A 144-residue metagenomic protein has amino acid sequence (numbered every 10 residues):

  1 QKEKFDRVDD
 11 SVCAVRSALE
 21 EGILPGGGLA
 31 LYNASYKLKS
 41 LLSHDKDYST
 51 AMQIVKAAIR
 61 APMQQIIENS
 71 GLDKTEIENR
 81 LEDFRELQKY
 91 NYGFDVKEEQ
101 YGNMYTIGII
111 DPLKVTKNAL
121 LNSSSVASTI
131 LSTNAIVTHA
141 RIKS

Functional and structural regions predicted by a protein language model:
Q1-S144: Extended, low-charge hydrophobic alpha-helical regions
